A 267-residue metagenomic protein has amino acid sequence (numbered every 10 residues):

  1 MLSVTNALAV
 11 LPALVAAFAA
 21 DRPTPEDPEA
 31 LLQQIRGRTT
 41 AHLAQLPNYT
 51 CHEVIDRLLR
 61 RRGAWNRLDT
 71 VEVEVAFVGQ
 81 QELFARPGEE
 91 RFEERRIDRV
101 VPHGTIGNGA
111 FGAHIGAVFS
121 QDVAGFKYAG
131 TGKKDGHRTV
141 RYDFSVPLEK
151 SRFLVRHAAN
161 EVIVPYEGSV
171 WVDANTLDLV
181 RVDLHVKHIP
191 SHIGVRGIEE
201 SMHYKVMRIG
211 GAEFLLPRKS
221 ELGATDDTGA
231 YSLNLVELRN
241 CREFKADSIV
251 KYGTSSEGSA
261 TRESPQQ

Functional and structural regions predicted by a protein language model:
M1-A9: Bacterial N-terminal signal peptides that target proteins for export
V10-D21: Hydrophobic h-region of N-terminal signal peptides that target proteins for export in Gram-negative bacteria
A20-E167, A174-R181, H185-S201, K205-Q267: Structured extracytoplasmic
